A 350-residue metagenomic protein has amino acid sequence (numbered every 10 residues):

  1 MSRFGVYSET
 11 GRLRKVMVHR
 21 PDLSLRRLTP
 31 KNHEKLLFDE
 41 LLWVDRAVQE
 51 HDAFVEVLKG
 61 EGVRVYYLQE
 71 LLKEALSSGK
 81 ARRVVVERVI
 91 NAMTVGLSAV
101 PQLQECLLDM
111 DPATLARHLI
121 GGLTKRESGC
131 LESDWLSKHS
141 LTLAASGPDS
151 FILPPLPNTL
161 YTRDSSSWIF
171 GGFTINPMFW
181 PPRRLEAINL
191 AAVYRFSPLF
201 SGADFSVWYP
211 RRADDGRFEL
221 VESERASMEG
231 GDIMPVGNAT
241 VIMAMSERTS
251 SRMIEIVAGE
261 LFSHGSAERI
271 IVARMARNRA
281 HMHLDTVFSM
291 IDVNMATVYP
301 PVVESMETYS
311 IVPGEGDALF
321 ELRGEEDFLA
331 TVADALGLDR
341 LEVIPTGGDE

Functional and structural regions predicted by a protein language model:
M1-E350: The feature marks the mature, well-folded catalytic cores of soluble enzymes
